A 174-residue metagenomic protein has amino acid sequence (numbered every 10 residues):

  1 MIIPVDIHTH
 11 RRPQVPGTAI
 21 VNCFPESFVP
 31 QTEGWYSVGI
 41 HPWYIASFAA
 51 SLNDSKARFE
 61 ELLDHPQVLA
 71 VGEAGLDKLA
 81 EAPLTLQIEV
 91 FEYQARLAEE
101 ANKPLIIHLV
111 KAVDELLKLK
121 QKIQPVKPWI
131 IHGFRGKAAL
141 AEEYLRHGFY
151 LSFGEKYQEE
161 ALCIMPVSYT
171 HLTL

Functional and structural regions predicted by a protein language model:
I2, E60-H147, Q158: Divalent metal-binding pocket/active-site signature
I2-I45, L69-A70, P104, F149: Divalent metal-dependent hydrolysis catalytic cores, especially in the metallo-beta-lactamase
H10, F24-E26, G39-W43, G75 (+3 more regions): Active-site beta-loop-alpha junctions enriched in small/polar residues
P13, F28, L79, E159-E160: Short glycine-rich, flexible loops that bind phosphorylated cofactors or substrates
F28-T32, R58-Q67, Y144-L145, M165-S168: Acidic (Asp/Glu)-rich catalytic clusters
S47-R58: Glycine-rich anion/phosphate-binding loops
S152: A contiguous pocket-lining binding segment that forms or flanks enzyme active sites
T170-L174: Conserved small/polar residues in nucleotide/adenosyl-binding loops
